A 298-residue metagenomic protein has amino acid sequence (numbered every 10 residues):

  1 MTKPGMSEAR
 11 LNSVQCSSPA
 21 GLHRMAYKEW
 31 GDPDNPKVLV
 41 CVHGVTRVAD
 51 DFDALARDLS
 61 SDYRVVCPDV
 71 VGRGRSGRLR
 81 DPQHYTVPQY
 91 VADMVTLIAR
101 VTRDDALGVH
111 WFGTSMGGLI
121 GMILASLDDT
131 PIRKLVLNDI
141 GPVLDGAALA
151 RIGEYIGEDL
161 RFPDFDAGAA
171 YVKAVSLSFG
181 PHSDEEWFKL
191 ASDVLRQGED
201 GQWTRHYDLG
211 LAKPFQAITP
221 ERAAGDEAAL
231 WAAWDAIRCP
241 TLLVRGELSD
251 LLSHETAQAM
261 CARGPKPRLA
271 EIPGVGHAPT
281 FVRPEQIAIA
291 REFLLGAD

Functional and structural regions predicted by a protein language model:
M1-V40, S61-Y63, T102, E285 (+1 more regions): Alpha/beta-hydrolase fold catalytic core
K28-R78: Conserved HGGG/HGGXW glycine-rich cap/lid loop of the alpha/beta-hydrolase fold
D69-G74, G141, P273-G276: Short beta-to-alpha linker loops that shape the active-site pocket of alpha/beta-hydrolase fold enzymes
Q89-L107: Conserved acidic catalytic loop of the alpha/beta-hydrolase fold
D105-G146: Conserved hydrolase catalytic core segment
P163-A217: Conserved alpha/beta-hydrolase catalytic His-Asp/Glu region
G198-A259: Conserved serine/cysteine hydrolase catalytic core
V275-P284: Catalytic histidine-centered segment of alpha/beta-hydrolase-like enzymes
